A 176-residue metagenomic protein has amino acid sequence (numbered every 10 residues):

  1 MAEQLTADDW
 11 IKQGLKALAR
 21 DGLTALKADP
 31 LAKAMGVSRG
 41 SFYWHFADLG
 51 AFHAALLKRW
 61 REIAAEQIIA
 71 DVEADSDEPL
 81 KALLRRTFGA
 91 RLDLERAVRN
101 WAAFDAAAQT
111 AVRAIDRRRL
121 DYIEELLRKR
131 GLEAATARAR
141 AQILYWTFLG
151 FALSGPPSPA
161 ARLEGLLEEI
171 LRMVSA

Functional and structural regions predicted by a protein language model:
M1-L5: N-terminal intrinsically disordered/low-complexity leader segments
T6-D9, Q13-A51, A55: Helix-turn-helix
Q13-A17, R86, T147: Short amphipathic alpha-helical elements of helix-turn-helix/winged-helix folds
L23, L132-E133, A176: Helix N-cap/coil-helix junction residues
L57-A64: Short, basic, alpha-helical segments at the C-terminal edge of helix-turn-helix-like DNA-binding modules
A65, A90-A97, A106-Q142, G165: Amphipathic alpha-helical packing segments from all-alpha helical-bundle domains
E66-A97, L144: Hydrophobic alpha-helical connector segments
D93, R99, A134-R172: Hydrophobic alpha-helical segments that form the core of small-molecule binding pockets and/or dimer interfaces
